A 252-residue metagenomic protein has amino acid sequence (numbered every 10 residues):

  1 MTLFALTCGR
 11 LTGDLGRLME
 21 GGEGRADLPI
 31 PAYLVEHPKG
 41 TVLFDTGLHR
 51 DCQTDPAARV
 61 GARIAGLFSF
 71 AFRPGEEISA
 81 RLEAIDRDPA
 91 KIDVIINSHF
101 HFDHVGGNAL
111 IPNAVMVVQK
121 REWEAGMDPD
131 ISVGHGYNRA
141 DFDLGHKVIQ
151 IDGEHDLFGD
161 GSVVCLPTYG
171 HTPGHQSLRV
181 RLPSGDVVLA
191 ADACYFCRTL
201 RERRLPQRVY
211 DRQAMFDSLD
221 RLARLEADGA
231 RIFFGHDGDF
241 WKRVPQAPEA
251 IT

Functional and structural regions predicted by a protein language model:
T2, R10-A80, S177-A191, F196: Conserved beta-strand hairpin/beta-sheet module of binuclear metal-dependent hydrolase folds, prominently
F4-L6, V42, I96, V117 (+4 more regions): Hydrophobic/aromatic beta-strand patches that form the interior of the parallel beta-sheet core in alpha/beta enzyme
C8, T46-H49, F100, G170-T172 (+2 more regions): Active-site metal-binding loops of divalent metal-dependent hydrolases
R50, A58, G66-A80, S184-T252: Cap/insert and terminal regions of metallo-dependent hydrolase folds
F70-D93, L110, V115, Q119-P167 (+1 more regions): Metallo-beta-lactamase
I92-D103: Metallo-beta-lactamase
G106-P112, R243-A247: Metal-dependent catalytic neighborhoods of phosphoester/phosphodiester hydrolases
E154-L205: Glycine/small-residue-rich hydrophobic helix-like segments
